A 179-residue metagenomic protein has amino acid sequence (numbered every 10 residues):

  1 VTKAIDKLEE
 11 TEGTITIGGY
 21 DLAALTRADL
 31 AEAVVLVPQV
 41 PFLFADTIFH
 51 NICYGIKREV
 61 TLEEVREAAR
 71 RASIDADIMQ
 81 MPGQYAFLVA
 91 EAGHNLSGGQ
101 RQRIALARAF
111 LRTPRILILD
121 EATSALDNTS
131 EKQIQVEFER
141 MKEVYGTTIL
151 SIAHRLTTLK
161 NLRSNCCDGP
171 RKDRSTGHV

Functional and structural regions predicted by a protein language model:
V1-T2, F49: Post-Walker A alpha-helix
I5-K7: Helix-to-loop junction immediately C-terminal to a conserved catalytic motif
E10-Y20, L30: Conserved ABC transporter NBD signature motif
T16, D21, D77-Q80, L88 (+1 more regions): Conserved beta-strand positions that form and line the central face of beta-propeller blades
E32-V40, I48-N51, A68-A72, A86-V179: ABC-family ATPase nucleotide-binding domain "signature/switch" substructure
C53-L62, R70: ABC-type ATPase nucleotide-binding domains, specifically the catalytic core motifs of the NBD
E63-Q80, Q84: Conserved ABC ATPase "signature" region
